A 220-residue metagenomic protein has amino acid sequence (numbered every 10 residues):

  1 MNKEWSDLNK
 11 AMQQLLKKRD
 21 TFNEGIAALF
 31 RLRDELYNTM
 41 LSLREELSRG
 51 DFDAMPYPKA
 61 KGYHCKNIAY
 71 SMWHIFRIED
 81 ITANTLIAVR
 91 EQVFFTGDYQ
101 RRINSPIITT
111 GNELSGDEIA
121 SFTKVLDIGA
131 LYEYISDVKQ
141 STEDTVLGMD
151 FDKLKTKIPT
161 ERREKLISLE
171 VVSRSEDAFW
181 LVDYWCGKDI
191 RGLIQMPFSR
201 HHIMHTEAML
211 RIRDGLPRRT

Functional and structural regions predicted by a protein language model:
M1-A69, R77-T220: Aromatic-glycine hotspot motif
